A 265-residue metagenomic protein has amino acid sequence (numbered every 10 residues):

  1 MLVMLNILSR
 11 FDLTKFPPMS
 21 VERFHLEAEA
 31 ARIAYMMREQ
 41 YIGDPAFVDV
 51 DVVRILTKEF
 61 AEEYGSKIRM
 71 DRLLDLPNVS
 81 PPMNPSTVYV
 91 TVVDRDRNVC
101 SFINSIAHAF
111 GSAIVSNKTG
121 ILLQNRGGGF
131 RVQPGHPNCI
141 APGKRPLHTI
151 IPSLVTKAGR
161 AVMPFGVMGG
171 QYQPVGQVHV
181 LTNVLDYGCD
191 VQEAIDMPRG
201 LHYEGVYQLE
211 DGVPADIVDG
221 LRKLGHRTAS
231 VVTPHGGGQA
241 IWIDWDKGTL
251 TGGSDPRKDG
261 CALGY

Functional and structural regions predicted by a protein language model:
M1-I7, L13, V99-I103, A161-M168: Short, well-ordered beta-strand elements
N6-S9, M168-C189: Alpha-helical support elements that line or immediately flank enzyme active sites and cofactor-binding pockets
R10-I106, K118-T119, R126, V232: Internal maturation/activation junctions in enzymes
F47, D96, K144, Q177 (+1 more regions): Extended C-terminal subregions enriched in glycine
M70-N78, R131-I140, K223-L224: Short Pro/Gly-enriched beta-strand edge/turn motifs at strand-loop
V79-M83, A141-L147, A229-T233: Short Gly/Pro-enriched turn/cap motifs at secondary-structure boundaries
N98-M163, Y187, V191: Active-site rim segments in enzyme catalytic domains, especially the processed small/beta chain of N-terminal
